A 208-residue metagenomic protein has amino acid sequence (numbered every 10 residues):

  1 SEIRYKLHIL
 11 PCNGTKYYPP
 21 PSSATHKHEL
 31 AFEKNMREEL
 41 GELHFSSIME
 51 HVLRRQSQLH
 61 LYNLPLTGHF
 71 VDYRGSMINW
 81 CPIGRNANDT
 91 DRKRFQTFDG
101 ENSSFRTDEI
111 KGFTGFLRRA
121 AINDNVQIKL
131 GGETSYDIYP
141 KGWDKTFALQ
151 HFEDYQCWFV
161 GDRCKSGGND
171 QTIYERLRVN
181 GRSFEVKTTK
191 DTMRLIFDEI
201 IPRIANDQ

Functional and structural regions predicted by a protein language model:
S1-H69: Active-site phosphate-binding/coordination module
I3-L7, D124, V179-G181: A short helix-to-beta-strand connector/capping loop
I9, W80, D170: Terminal peptide-recognition signature
L10-N13, P21, G84, G132 (+1 more regions): Residues at the C-termini of beta-strands that transition into short coil/loop
P21, T90, N169-Q171: Short glycine-/acidic-enriched loop or helix-start segments at secondary-structure transitions that form or flank
N63-W158: Conserved acidic, metal-coordinating active-site core of Asp-based, Mg2+-dependent phosphoryl-transfer enzymes
D137-Q208: Mg2+-dependent phosphoryl-transfer enzymes with acidic/Ser/Thr/Gly-rich catalytic loops
